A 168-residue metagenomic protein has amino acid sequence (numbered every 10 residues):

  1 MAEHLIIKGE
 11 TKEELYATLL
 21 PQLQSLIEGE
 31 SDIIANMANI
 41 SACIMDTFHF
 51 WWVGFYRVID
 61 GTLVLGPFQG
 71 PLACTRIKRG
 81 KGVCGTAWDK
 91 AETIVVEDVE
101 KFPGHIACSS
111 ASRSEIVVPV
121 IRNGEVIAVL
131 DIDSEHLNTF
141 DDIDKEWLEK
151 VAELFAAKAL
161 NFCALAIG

Functional and structural regions predicted by a protein language model:
M1-P67, K150, A157-G168: Intrinsically disordered, low-complexity terminal regulatory regions
T47, C108-S112: Short loop/turn motifs at secondary-structure junctions and domain boundaries
W52, V117, V129: Short hydrophobic/aromatic beta-strand element in the GNAT-like acyltransferase core that lines or flanks the acyl-donor
V58, T62-C108: Regulatory sensory and allosteric helical modules in signal-transduction proteins and certain transcription factors
S114-I121: A short, aliphatic-rich beta-strand micro-motif
I121-S134: Sensory-domain boundary capping and coupling elements
H136-N138: A generic structural motif
F140-A157: Amphipathic alpha-helical "output/dimerization" segments
